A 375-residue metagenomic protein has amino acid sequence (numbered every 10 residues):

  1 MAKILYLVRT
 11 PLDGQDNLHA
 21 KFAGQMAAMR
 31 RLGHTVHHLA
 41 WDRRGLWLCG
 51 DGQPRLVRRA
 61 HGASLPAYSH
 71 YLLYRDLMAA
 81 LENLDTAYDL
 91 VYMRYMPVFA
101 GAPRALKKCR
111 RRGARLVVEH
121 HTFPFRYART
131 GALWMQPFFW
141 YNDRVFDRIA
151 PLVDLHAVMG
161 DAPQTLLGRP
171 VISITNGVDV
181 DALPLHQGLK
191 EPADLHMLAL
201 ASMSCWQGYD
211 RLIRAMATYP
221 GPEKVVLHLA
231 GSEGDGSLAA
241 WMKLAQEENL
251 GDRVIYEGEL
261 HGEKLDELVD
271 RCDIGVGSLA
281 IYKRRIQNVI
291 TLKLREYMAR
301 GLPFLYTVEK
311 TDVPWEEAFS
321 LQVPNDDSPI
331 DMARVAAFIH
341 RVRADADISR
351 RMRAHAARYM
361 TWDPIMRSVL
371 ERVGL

Functional and structural regions predicted by a protein language model:
L5-L7, L189-Q207, I213-M216, L227-H228: Conserved donor-binding/catalytic core segment of Leloir-type glycosyltransferases
G24-A27, R75, A100-G101, V118 (+2 more regions): Membrane-proximal helix-turn-helix segments that form the acceptor-binding/catalytic region of lipid-linked
A40, F139-L185: Donor nucleotide-sugar binding/catalytic pocket of nucleotide-sugar-dependent glycosyltransferases
Q207, E263-L265, G275-M298, L305-E316: Nucleotide-sugar-dependent
V226-W241, G258: Glycosyltransferase donor-sugar binding loop
A239-E267, I274: Nucleotide-activated donor-binding/catalytic signature segment of Leloir-type glycosyltransferases, i.e., the conserved
V313-F338: Change "using UDP/GDP/dTDP sugars" to "using nucleotide sugars
D326-A333, V342-V373: A charged, aromatic-enriched C-terminal amphipathic alpha-helix characteristic of glycosyltransferases across folds
